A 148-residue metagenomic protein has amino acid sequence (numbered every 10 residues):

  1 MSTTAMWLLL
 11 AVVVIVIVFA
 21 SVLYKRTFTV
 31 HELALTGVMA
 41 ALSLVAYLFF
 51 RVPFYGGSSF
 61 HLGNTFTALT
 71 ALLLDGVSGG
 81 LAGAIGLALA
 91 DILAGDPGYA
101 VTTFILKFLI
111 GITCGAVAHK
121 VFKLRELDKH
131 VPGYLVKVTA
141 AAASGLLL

Functional and structural regions predicted by a protein language model:
M1-L148: Loop-helix junctions at membrane interfaces
